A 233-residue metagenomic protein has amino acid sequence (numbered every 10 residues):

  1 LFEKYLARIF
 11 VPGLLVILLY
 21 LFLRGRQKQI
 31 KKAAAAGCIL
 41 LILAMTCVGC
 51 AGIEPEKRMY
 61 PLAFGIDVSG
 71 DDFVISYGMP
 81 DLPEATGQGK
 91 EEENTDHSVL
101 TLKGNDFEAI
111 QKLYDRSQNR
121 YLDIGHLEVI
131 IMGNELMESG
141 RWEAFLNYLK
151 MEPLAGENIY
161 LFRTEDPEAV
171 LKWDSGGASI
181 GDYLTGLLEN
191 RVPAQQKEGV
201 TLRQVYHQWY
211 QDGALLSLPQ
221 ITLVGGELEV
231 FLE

Functional and structural regions predicted by a protein language model:
F2-G25, K32-G37, L41-E233: Membrane-proximal alpha-helical signals and transmembrane carboxylates
